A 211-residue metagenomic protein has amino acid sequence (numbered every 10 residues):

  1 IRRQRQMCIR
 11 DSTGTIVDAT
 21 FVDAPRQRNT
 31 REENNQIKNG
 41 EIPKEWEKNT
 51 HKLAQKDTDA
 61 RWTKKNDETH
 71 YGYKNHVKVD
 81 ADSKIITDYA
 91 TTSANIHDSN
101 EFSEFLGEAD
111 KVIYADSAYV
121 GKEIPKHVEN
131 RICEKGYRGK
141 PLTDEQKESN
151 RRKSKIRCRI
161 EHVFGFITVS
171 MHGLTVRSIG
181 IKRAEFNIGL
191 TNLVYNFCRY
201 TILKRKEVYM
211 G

Functional and structural regions predicted by a protein language model:
I1-I9: Single conserved hydrophobic/aromatic residue that forms the stacking wall/gate of nucleotide- or nucleobase-binding
T13-D23, V77-V79, K84, F102 (+4 more regions): Short, conserved catalytic/metal-binding motifs centered on acidic residues
T13-H76: Active-site-proximal, Lys/Arg-enriched surface segment that forms a nucleic-acid-binding/basic interface patch
K38, K111-V112, S117-G189: Helix-centered, glycine/charged polyanion-binding patches within enzymatic domains that contact phosphate-containing
H70-Y73, V79-D82, L106-E108, P125: Short gly/pro-enriched beta-turn/loop segments at secondary-structure junctions
Y89-E108, V112: Active-site beta-loop-alpha junctions of metal-dependent nucleic acid enzymes, especially the RNase H-like/DDE
S170, L174, K204-G211: A short, flexible helix-boundary coil/loop motif
